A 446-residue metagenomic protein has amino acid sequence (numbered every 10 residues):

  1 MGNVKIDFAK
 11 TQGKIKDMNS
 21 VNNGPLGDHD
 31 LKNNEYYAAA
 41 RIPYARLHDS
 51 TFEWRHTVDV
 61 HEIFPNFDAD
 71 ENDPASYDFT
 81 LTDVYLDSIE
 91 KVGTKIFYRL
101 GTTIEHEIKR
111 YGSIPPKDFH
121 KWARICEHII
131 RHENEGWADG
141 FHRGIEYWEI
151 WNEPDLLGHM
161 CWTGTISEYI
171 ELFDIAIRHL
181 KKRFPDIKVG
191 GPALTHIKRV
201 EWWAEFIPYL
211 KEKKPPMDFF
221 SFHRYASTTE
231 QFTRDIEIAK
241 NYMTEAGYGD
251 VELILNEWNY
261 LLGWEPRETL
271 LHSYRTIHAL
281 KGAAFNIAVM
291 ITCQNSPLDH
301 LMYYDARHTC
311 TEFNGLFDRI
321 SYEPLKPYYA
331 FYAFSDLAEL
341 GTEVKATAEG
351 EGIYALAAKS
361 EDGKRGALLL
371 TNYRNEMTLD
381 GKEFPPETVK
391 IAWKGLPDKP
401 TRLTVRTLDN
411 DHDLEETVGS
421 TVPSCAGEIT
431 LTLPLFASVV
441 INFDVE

Functional and structural regions predicted by a protein language model:
M1-I42, H48: Mature N-terminal, pre-catalytic/accessory segment of carbohydrate-active enzymes
V21, I89, I129, W148 (+10 more regions): Conserved, mostly hydrophobic/aromatic
L31, T165-V289, S296: Noncatalytic carbohydrate-binding groove/subsite architecture in carbohydrate-active enzymes
A40-T229: Substrate-binding cleft and catalytic face of glycoside hydrolase catalytic domains, especially the flexible beta-alpha
N259-L356, E361-R365, L369-E376: Aromatic/acidic polysaccharide-binding cleft in carbohydrate-active enzymes
G350-K399, F436-V440: Carbohydrate-binding surface patches
A392-D413: Solvent-exposed beta-hairpin/edge-strand motifs
S420-E446: C-terminal beta-strand-rich structural cap/linker in extracellular carbohydrate-active enzymes
